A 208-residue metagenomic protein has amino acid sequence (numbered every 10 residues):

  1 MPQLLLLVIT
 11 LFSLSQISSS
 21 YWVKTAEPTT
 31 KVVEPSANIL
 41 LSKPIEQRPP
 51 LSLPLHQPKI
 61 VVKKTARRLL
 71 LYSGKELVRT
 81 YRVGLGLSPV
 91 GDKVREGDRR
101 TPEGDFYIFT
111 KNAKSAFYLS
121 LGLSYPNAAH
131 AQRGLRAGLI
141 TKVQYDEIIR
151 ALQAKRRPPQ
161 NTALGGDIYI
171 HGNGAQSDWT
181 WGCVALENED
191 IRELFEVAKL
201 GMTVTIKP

Functional and structural regions predicted by a protein language model:
M1-Q57: N-terminal secretory targeting signals
K31-I45, P102-Y125: Short, charged N-terminal helix-start/capping segments
S42-K59, K64-T65, V83-T110, N188-R192: N-terminal post-signal-peptidase region of extra-cytosolic proteins
Y72-L77: Short acidic-glycine loop/turn motifs at beta-strand connectors
T110-P208: Exported/periplasmic cell-wall-interacting domains
